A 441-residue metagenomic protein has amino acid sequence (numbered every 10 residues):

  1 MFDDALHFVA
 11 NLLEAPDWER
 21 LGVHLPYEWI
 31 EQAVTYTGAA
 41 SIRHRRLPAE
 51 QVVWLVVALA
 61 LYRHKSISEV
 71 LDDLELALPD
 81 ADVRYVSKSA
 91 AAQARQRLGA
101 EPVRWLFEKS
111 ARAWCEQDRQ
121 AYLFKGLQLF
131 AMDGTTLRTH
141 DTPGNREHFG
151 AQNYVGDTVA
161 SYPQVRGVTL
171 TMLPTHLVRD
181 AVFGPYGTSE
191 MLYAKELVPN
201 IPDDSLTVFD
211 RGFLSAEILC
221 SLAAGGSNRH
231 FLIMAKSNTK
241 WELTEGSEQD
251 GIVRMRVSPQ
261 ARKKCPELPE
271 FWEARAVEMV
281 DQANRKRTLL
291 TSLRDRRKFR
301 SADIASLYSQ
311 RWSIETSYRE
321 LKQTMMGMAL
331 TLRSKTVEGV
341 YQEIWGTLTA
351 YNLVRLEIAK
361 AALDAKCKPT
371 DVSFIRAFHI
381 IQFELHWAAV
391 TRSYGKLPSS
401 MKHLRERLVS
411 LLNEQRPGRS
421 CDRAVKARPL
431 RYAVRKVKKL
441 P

Functional and structural regions predicted by a protein language model:
M1-E69, R95-L98, W105-K109, K125-Q128 (+2 more regions): Single, function-defining residue in the core of a domain
S66-D82: DNA-recognition alpha helix
E75, A90, H176: Acidic/polar active-site rim loop that often engages polyanionic ligands
A81-A100: Major-groove recognition helix of helix-turn-helix-like DNA-binding domains
Y85, Y122, V208: Short glycine- and Lys/Arg-enriched binding-loop motifs that mark or flank ligand-binding interfaces
C115-F124, T139: Long amphipathic N-terminal alpha/beta scaffold segment
